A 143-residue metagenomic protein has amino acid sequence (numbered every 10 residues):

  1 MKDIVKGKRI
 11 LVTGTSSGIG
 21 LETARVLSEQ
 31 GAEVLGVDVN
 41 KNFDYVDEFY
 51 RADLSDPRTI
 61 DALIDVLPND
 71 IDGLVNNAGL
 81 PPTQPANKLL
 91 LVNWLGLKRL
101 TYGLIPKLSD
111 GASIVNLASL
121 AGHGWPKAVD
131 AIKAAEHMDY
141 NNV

Functional and structural regions predicted by a protein language model:
T13, I71-G79, S113-S119: Rossmann-fold scaffold of SDR-type NAD(P)-dependent oxidoreductases
S16-R25: N-terminal Rossmann NAD(P)H-binding glycine-rich loop of SDR-like oxidoreductase domains
Q30-D44: Conserved glycine-rich Rossmann-like NAD(P)H-binding loop of the short-chain dehydrogenase/reductase
D44-R58: Rossmann-fold cofactor-recognition segment
L63, V75, L100-L108: Hydrophobic positions on the long internal alpha-helix of Rossmann-like NAD(P)-dependent oxidoreductase domains
P81-P82, D110-V143: Catalytic loop of short-chain dehydrogenase/reductase
L89-L90: A hydrophobic alpha-helix adjacent to the NAD(P)-binding/active-site core of NAD(P)-dependent oxidoreductases, strongly
